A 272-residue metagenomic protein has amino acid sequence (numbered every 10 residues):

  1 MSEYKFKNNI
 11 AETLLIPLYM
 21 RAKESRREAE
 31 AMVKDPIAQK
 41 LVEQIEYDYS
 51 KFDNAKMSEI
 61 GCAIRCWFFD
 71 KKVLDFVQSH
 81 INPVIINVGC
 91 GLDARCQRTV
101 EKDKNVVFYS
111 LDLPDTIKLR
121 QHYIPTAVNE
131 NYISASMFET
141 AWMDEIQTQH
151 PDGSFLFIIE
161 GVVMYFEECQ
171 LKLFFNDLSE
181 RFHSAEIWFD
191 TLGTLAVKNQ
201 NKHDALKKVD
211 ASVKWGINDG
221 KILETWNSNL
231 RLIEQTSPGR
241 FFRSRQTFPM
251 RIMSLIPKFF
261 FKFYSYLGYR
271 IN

Functional and structural regions predicted by a protein language model:
M1-I86, C90-A135, E145, P151: Rossmann-like AdoMet
Q39-Y47, R231-F242: A conserved beta-strand->alpha-helix junction
T140-M143, Y165-D177: A short, conserved alpha-helix within the catalytic core of class I
S154-C169: A short SAM/SAH-binding and catalytic strip from SAM-dependent methyltransferases
L156, R181-T194: Conserved beta-strand signature within the Rossmann-like core of class I S-adenosyl-L-methionine
T194-A211: Short, glycine-/aromatic-enriched active-site segment of Class I SAM-dependent methyltransferases
D210-P238: Short alpha-helix
F241, R245-N272: Core SAM-dependent methyltransferase catalytic element
